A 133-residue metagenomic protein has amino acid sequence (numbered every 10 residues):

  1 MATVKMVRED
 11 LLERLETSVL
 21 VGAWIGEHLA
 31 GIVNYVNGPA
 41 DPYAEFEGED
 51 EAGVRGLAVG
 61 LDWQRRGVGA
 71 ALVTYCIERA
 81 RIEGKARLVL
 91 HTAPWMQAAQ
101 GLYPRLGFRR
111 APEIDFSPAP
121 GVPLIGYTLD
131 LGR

Functional and structural regions predicted by a protein language model:
M1-D62, V73-Y75, R79, D130-G132: Acetyl-CoA-dependent GNAT
V21, E51-A52, A86-V89, A93-R133: C-terminal "cap" of GNAT-fold acetyltransferases
E27, G31, G67-G69, G107: Conserved phosphate-binding and hydrolysis motifs of nucleotide-dependent enzymes
G60-D62, R66, P94-W95: Active-site acidic-Proline motif in GNAT/NAT acetyltransferases
R65, E78-I82, R109: Conserved amphipathic alpha-helical interaction elements at protein-protein interfaces in regulatory, energy-coupling
V73, A80-H91: Conserved GNAT acetyl-CoA-binding A-motif
